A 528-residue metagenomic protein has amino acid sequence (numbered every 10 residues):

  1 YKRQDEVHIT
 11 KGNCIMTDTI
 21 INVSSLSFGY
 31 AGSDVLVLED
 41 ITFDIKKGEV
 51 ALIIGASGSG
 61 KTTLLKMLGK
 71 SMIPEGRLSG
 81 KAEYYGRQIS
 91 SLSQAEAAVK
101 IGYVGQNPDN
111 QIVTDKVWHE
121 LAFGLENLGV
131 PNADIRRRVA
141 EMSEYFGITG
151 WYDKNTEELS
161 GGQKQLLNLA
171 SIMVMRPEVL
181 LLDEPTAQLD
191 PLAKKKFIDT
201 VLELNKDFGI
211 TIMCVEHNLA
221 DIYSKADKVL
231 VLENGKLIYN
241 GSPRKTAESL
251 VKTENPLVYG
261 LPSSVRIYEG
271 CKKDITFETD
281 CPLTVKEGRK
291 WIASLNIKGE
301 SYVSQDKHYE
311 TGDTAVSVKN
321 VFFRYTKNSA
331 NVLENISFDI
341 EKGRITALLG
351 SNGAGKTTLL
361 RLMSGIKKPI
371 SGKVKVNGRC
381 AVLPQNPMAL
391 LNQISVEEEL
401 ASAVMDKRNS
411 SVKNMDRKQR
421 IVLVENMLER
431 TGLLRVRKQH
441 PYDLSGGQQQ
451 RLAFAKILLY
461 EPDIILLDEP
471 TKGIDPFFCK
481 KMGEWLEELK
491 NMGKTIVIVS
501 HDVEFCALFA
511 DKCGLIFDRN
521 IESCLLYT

Functional and structural regions predicted by a protein language model:
Y1-Q4, Y527-T528: Conserved small/polar residues in nucleotide/adenosyl-binding loops
R77-R87, G372-C380: Conserved ABC transporter NBD signature motif
A133-W151, A401, D416-V436: Conserved ABC ATPase "signature" region
N155-L159, H440-L444, Q448: Conserved ABC ATPase signature
L180-D183, I465-D468: Catalytic Walker B motif of ABC-type/P-loop ATPase nucleotide-binding domains
E216-H217, S500-H501: H-loop/switch region of ABC-family ATPase nucleotide-binding domains
L232, K236-E269, N520-L526: Conserved beta-strand-loop-alpha-helix hinge in the C-terminal portion of ABC ATPase nucleotide-binding domains
